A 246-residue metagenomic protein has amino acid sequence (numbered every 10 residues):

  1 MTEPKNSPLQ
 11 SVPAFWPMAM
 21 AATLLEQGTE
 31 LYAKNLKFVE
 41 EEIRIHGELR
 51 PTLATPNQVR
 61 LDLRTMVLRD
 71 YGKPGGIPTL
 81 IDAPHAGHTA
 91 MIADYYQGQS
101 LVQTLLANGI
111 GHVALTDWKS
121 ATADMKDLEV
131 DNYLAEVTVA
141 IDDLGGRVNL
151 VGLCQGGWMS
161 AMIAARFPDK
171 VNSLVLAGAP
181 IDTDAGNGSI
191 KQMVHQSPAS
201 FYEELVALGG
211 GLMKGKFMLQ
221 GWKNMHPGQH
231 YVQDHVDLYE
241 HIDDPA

Functional and structural regions predicted by a protein language model:
M1-L24, G145-G146, M159-A246: Alpha/beta-hydrolase-fold enzymes
A22-D62: An N-terminal hydrophobic leader/cap segment in hydrolases
I45-H46, L53-T122: Short, surface-exposed "cap/lid" segments of acyl-processing enzymes
P74-I77, D142-G146: A short, charged/proline- and glycine-enriched loop that marks the coil->beta-strand transition at the N-terminal
D82, T116, G152-L153, A177: Short His-Asn-centered micro-motif
Q97-S100, A140, L144: Polybasic low-complexity intrinsically disordered regions
M125-D143: Alpha/beta-hydrolase active-site loop
V151-S160: Gly/Ala-rich beta-loop-alpha elbow adjacent to hydrolase catalytic centers
